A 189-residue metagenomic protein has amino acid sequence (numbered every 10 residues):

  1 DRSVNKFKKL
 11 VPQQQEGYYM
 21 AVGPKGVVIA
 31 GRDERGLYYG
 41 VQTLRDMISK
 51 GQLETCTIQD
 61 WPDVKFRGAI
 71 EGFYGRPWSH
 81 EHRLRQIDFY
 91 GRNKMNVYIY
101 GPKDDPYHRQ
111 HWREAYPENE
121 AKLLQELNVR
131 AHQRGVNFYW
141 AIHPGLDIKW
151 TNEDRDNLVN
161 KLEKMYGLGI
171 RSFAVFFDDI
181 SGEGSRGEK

Functional and structural regions predicted by a protein language model:
D1-V64, R134: Contiguous, structured surface segment used for ligand recognition
I70-K189: Aromatic-lined carbohydrate-binding surfaces of glycoside hydrolases
